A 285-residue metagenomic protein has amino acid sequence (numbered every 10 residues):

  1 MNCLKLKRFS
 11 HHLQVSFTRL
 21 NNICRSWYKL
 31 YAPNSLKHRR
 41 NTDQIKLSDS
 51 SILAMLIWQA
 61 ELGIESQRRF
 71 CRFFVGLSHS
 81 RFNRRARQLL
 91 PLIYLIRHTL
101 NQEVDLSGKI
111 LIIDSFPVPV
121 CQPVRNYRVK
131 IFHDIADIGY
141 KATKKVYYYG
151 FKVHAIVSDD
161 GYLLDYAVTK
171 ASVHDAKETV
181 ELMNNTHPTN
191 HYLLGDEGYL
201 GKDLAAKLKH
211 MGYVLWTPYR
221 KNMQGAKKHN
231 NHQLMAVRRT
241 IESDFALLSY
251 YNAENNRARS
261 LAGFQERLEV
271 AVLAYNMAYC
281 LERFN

Functional and structural regions predicted by a protein language model:
M1-N285: Short alpha-helical elements
